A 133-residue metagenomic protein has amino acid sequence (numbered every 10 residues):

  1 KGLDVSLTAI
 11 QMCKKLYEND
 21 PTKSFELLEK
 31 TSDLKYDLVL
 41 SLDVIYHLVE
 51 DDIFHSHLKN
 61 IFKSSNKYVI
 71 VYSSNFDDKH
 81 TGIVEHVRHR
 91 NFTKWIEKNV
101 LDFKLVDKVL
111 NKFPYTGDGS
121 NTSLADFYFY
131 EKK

Functional and structural regions predicted by a protein language model:
K1-L34, D51-N60, S64, Y68-K133: Class I (Rossmann-like) S-adenosyl-L-methionine-dependent methyltransferase catalytic domain, capturing the SAM-binding
D37: Polar, enzyme-active/binding microenvironments
L40: A conserved beta-strand element that flanks and buttresses the S-adenosyl-L-methionine
D43-H47: Short catalytic micro-motifs in class I SAM-dependent methyltransferases
